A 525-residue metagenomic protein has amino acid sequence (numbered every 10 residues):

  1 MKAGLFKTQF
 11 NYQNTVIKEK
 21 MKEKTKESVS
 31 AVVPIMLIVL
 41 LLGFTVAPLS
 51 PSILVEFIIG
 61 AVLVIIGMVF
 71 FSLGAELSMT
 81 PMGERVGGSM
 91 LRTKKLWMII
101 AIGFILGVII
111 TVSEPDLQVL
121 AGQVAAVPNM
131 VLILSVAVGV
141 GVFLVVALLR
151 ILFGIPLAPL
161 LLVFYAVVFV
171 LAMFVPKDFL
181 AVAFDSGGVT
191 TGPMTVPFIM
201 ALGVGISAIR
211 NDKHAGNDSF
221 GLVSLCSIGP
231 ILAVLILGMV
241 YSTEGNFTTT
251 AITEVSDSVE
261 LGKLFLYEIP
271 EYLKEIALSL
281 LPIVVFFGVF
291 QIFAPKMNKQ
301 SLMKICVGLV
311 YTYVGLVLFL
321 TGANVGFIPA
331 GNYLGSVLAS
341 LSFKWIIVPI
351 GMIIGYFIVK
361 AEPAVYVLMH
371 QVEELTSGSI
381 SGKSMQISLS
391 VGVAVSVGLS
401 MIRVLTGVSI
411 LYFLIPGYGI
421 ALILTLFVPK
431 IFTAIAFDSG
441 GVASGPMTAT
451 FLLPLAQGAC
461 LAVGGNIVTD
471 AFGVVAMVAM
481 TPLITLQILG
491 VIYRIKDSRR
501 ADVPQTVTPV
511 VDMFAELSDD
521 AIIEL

Functional and structural regions predicted by a protein language model:
M1-K7, A147-L162, K177-D178, V182 (+5 more regions): Juxtamembrane and boundary regions of transmembrane helices in multi-pass small-molecule transporters and channels
M1-S28, G83-W97, D212-L222, Y241-P270 (+5 more regions): Intrinsically disordered, low-complexity non-transmembrane regions of multi-pass membrane transporters
E23-A31, V55-A61, S89-W97, L157-L162 (+3 more regions): Alpha-helical transmembrane segments and their helix-start/interface "positive-inside/aromatic belt" motifs in integral
A31-V46, G60-F70, I102-I109, G139-R150 (+10 more regions): Hydrophobic core segments of alpha-helical transmembrane domains in multi-pass membrane transport and ion-translocation
L41-V55, A75-E84, I109-V124, F143-G154 (+11 more regions): Transmembrane helix-loop junctions in multi-pass membrane proteins
V55-E56, G74, A121-I133, I151-A166 (+8 more regions): Transmembrane helix-loop boundary segments of multi-pass membrane transporters
E56-I59, T253-A364: Transmembrane helical segments that form the transport core of multi-pass membrane transport proteins
G87-S89, L96-V167, W345-T425: Helix-loop-helix junctions within the multi-pass membrane cores of secondary transporters/permeases
